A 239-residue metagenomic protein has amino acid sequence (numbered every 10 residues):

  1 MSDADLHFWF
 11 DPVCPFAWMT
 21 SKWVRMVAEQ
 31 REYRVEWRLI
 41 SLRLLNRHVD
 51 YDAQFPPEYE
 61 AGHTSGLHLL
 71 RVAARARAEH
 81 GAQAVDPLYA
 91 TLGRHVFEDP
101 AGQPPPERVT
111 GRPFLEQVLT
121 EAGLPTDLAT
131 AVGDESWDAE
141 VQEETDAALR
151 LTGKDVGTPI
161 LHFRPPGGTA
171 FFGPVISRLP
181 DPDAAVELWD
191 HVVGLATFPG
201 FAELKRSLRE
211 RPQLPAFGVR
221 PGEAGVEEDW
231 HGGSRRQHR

Functional and structural regions predicted by a protein language model:
M1-D3, H238-R239: Basic/polar N-terminal segments that are highly enriched at the extreme N-terminus, encompassing both cleavable
S2-V24: Local sequence-structure signature of Cys/Sec-based thiol-disulfide redox active-site neighborhoods
C14, E98, L179: Short histidine/acidic/glycine/proline-rich micro-motifs that form metal- and phosphate-coordinating active-site loops
P15, E60, S136: Short, surface-exposed alpha-helical recognition segments that flank or form part of ligand/macromolecule-binding
W18-G111, L115, H191-L195, E203: Structural alpha/beta surface segment adjacent to cysteine/selenocysteine redox centers across thiol/disulfide enzymes
W23-V27, G102, P106-R239: C-terminal cap of thioredoxin/glutaredoxin-like
